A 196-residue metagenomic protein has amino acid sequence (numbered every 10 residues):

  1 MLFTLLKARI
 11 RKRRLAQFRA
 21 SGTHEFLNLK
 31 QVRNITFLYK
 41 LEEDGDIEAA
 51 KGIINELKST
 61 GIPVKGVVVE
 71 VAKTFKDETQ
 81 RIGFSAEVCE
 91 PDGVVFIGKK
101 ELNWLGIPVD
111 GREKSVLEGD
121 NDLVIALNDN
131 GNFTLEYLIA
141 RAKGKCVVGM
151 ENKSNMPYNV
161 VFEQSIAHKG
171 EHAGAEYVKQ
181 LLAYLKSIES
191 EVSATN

Functional and structural regions predicted by a protein language model:
M1-R13: Helix-enriched interaction subdomains in cytosolic or periplasmic regions, typified by TIR/SEFIR signaling/NADase cores
L2-F3, S154-N196: Active-site-proximal region of nucleotide-activated glycan assembly enzymes, centered on histidine/acidic-rich loops
F18-E25: A short, well-structured juxtamembrane/interface segment
E25-A50: Active-site donor-nucleotide binding/catalytic segment of nucleotide-sugar enzymes
F37, G66-V68, G149: Structural beta-sheet core signal
L38-E42, V69-V71, L127-D129: Structural motif
L57-L117: Conserved nucleotide-cofactor-binding alpha/beta core module
F96-I166: Active-site and donor-binding regions of nucleotide-sugar-utilizing enzymes
